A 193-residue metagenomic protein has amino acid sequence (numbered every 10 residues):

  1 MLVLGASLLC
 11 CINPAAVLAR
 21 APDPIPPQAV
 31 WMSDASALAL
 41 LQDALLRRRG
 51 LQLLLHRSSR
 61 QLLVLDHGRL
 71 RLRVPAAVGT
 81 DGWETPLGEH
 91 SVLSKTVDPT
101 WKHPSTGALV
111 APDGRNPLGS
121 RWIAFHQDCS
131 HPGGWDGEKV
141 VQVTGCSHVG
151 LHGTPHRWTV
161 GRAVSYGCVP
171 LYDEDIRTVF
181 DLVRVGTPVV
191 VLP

Functional and structural regions predicted by a protein language model:
M1-P193: N-terminal pre-domains immediately preceding structured catalytic cores
